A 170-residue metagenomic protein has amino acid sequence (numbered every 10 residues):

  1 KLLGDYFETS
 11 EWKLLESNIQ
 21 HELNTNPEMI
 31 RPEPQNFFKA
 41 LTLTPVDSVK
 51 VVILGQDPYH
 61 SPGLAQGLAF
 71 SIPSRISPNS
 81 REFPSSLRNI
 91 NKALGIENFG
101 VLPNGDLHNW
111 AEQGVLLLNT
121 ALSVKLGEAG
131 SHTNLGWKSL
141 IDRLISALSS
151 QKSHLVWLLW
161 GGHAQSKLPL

Functional and structural regions predicted by a protein language model:
K1-L3: Generic N-terminal amphipathic, Lys/Arg-enriched alpha-helix
D5-P169: A polyanion-binding, active-site-adjacent surface
